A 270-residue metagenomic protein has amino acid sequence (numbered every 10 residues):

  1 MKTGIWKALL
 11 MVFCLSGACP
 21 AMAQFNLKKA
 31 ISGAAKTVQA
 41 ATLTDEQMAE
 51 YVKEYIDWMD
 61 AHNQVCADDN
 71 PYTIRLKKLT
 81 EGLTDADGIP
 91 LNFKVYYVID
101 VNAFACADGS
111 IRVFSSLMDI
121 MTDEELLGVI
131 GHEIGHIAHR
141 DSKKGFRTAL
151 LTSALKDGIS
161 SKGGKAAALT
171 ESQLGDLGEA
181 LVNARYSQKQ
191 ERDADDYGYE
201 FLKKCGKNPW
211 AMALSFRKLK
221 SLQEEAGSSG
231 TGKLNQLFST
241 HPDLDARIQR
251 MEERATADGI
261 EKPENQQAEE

Functional and structural regions predicted by a protein language model:
M1-K7: Positively charged n-region of N-terminal signal peptides that target proteins for export
K7-G17: Bacterial N-terminal signal peptides
C19-A23: Sec/Tat signal peptide C-region and signal peptidase I cleavage site
F25-L150, K204-C205, E224-T231, I260-E269: Peri-catalytic and regulatory segments of divalent metal-dependent proteins
T37-V38, A61-H62, D176-N183, L237: A short, mixed-charge helix-start or loop-turn motif at secondary-structure junctions
V38-D45, I74, D195, E200 (+1 more regions): Extracytoplasmic and endomembrane cell-envelope/extracellular-matrix remodeling and assembly machinery
E46, K165-F216: Metalloprotease/metallohydrolase-associated module, dominated by Zn2+-dependent proteases
S142-S172: Post-HEXXH active-site segment of zinc metalloproteases
